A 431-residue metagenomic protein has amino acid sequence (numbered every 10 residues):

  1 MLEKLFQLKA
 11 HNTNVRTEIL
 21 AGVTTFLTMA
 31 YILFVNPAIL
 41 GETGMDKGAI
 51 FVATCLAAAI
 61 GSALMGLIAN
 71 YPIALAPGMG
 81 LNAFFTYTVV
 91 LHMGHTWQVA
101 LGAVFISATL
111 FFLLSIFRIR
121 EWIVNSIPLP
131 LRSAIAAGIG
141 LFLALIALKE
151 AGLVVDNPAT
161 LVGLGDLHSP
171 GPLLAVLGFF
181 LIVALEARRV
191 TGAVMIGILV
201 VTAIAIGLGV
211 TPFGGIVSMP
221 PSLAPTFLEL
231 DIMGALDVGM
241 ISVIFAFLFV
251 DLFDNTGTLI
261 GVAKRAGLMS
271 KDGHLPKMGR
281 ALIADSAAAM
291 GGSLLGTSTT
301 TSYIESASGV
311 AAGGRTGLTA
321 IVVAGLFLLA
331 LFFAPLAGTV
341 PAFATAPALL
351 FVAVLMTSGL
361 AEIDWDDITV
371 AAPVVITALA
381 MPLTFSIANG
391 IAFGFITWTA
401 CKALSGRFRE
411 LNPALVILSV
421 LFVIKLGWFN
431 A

Functional and structural regions predicted by a protein language model:
M1-A49, V162-G165, M195-G279, V420-I424: Helix-loop-helix hairpins and the membrane-proximal interhelical loops of multi-pass alpha-helical transport proteins
L2-N36, A57, G78-A136, K264-L360: Helix-loop-helix junctions within the multi-pass membrane cores of secondary transporters/permeases
V23-A30, I60-A63, L67, L148 (+3 more regions): Hydrophobic/aromatic residues within the transmembrane alpha-helices of Major Facilitator Superfamily
A38-I50, T88-V99, V238-I241, P341 (+1 more regions): Helix-coil boundary and interhelical linker segments in multi-pass alpha-helical membrane proteins
G44-A63: Loop-to-helix transition at the N-terminal end of transmembrane alpha-helices
A58-M79, L110: Juxtamembrane transmembrane-helix boundary signature
M93-G207, I321-A431: Membrane-embedded alpha-helical modules
